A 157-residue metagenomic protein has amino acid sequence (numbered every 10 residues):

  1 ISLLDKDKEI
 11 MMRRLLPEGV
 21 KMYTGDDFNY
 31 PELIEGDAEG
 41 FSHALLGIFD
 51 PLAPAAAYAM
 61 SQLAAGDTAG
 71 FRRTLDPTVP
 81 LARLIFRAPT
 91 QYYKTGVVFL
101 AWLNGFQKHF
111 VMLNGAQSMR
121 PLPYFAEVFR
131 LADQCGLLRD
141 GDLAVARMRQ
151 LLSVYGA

Functional and structural regions predicted by a protein language model:
I1-Q91: Catalytic alpha/beta core domains of metabolic enzymes, predominantly
A56-A157: C-terminal alpha-helical cap/extension of soluble enzyme domains
